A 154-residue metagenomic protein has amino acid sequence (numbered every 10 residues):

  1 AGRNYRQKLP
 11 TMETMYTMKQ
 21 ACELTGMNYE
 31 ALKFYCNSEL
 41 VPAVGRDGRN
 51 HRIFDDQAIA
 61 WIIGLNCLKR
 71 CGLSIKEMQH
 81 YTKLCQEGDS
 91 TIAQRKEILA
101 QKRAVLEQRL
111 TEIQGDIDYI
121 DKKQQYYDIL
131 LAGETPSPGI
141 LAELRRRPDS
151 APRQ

Functional and structural regions predicted by a protein language model:
A1-K83: Basic helix-turn-helix/winged-helix DNA-binding cores and closely related short helical interaction motifs
A1-M12, D89-Q154: C-terminal regulatory/oligomerization modules of transcriptional regulators
